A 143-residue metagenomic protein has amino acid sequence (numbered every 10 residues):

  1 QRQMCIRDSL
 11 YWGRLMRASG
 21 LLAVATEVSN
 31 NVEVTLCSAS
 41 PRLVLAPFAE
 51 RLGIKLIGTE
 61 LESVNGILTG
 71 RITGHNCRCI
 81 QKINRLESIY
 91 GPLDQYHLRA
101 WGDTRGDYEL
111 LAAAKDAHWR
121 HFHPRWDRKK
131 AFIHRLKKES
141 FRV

Functional and structural regions predicted by a protein language model:
Q1-I6: Short, small-residue-biased leader/transition segments that mark boundaries at the very start of proteins
L10-V143: C-terminal cap/substrate-recognition subdomain and adjoining C-terminal extension of metal-dependent phosphatase-like
